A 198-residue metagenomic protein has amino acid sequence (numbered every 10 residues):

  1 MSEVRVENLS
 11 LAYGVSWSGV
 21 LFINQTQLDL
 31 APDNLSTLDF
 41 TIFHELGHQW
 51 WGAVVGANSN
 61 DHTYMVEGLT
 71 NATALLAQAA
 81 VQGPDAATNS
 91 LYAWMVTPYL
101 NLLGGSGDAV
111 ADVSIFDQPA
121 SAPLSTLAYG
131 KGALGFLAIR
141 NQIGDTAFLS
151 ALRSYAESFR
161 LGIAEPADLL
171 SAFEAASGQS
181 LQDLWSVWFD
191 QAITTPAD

Functional and structural regions predicted by a protein language model:
M1, D29-D33, A57, A79-P84 (+2 more regions): Secondary-structure transition/capping motifs at alpha-helix termini and the adjoining loop/turn into the next element
M1-Q49, A53-H62, T73, A122: Juxtacatalytic substrate-recognition/specificity segment
S10-V15, L100-L102, N141: Glycine-rich, acidic and aromatic/proline-enriched surface loops and short helix-turn segments that act as binding
V15-S18, S36, M65-G68, G130-L134 (+1 more regions): Short, solvent-exposed loop/turn segments at the edges of secondary structure
V20-D29, H62-G107, Q179, D183: Post-HExxH zinc-binding segment in Zn-dependent metallohydrolases
L46-G56, T70-A74, K131-L149: Alpha-helical scaffold elements that line and support the substrate/ligand-binding pocket of soluble hydrolases
D85-A87, P123-D198: Amphipathic alpha-helical substructures
G105-S125: The feature captures the short pre-catalytic strand/loop hairpin that immediately precedes and shapes the active-site
